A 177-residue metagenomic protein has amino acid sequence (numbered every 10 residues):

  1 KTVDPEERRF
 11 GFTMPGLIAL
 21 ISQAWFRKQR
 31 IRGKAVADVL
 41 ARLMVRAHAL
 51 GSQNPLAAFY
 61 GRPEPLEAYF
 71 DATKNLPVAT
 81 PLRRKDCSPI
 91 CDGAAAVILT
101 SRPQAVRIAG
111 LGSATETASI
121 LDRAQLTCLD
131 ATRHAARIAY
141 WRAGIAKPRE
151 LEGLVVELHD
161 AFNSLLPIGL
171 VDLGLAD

Functional and structural regions predicted by a protein language model:
T2-P81: Glycine-rich, mobile lid/loop segments that gate access to catalytic sites or pores
T2-R8, K28, G33, A41-R46 (+1 more regions): Condensing-enzyme catalytic core mediating Claisen C-C bond formation in acyl metabolism
P5, R9-T13, H134-E152: Long, hydrophobic N-terminal alpha-helical segment
L17, A35, V39, A131-A135 (+2 more regions): Generic recognition of stable, solvent-exposed alpha-helical segments in well-folded globular domains
I31-V39, K147-E152, D177: Short, surface-exposed acidic
A96, A131, A135-A146, S164-L173: Stable alpha-helical structural segments in soluble proteins, enriched in small hydrophobic residues
L111-A114, E152-N163: A short beta-alpha structural unit
I120-A124, E157-D177: Short glycine/threonine-rich loop-to-helix capping motif typified by GTGT followed within a few residues by an Asp-Pro
